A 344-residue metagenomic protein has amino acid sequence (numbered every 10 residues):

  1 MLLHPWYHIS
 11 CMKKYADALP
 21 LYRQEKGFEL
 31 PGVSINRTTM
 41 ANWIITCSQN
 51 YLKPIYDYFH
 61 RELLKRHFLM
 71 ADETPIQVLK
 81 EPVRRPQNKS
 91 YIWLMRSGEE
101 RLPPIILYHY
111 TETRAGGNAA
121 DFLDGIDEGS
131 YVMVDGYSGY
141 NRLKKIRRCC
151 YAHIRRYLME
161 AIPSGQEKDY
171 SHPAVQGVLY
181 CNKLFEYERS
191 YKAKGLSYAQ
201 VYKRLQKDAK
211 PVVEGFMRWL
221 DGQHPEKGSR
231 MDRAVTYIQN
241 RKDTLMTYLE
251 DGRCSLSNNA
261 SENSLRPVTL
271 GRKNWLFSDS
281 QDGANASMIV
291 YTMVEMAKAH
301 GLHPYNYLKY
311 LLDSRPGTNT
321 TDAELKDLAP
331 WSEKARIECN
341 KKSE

Functional and structural regions predicted by a protein language model:
M1-E344: Catalytic center-proximal scaffold of phosphoryl-transfer enzymes
